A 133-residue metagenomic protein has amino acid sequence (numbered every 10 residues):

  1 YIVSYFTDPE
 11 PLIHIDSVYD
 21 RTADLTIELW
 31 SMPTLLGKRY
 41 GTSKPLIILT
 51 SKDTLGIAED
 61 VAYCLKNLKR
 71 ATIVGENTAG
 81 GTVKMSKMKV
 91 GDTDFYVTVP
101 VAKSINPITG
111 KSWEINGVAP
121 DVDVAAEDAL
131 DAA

Functional and structural regions predicted by a protein language model:
Y1-P45, L49, D53, V83-G91 (+2 more regions): Gly/Ser/Thr-rich loop/hinge elements
V3, S43-L46, A58-A62, K66 (+2 more regions): Extracytoplasmic/secreted envelope proteins and their assembly/folding machinery, especially bacterial periplasmic
D8-I15, K66-G75: Bacterial peptidoglycan biogenesis and beta-lactam-recognition machinery
D24, Y40, K52-E59, V124-D131: Soluble non-cytosolic domains of exported or imported proteins
D53-L55, L68-T82: Short, well-structured beta-strand/strand-turn elements
D60, I108-W113: Short conserved micro-motifs at the rims of enzyme active sites and ligand-binding pockets
K66-R70, G91, V101, S112 (+1 more regions): Active-site-adjacent betaalpha module
K111-A133: Low-complexity, Gly/Ser/Thr/Pro-rich intrinsically disordered linker/tail segments
